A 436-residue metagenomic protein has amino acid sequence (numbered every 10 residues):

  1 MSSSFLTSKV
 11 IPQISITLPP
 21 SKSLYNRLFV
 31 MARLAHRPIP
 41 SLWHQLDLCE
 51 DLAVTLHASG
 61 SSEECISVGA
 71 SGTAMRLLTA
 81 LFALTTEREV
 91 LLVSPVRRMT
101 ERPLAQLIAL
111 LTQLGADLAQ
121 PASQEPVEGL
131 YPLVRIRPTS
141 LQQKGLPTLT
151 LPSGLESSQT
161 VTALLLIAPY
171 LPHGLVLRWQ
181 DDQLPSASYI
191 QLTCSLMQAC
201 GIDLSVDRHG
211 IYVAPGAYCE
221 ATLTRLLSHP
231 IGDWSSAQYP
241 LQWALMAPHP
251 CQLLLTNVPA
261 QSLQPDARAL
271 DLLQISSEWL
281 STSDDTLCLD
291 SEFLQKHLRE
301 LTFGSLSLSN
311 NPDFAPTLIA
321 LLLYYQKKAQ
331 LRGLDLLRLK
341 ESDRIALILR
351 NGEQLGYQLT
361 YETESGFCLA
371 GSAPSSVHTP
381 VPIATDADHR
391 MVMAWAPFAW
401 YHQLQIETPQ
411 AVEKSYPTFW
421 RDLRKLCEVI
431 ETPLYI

Functional and structural regions predicted by a protein language model:
M1-I436: Short, structured segments at the rim of ligand-binding sites
